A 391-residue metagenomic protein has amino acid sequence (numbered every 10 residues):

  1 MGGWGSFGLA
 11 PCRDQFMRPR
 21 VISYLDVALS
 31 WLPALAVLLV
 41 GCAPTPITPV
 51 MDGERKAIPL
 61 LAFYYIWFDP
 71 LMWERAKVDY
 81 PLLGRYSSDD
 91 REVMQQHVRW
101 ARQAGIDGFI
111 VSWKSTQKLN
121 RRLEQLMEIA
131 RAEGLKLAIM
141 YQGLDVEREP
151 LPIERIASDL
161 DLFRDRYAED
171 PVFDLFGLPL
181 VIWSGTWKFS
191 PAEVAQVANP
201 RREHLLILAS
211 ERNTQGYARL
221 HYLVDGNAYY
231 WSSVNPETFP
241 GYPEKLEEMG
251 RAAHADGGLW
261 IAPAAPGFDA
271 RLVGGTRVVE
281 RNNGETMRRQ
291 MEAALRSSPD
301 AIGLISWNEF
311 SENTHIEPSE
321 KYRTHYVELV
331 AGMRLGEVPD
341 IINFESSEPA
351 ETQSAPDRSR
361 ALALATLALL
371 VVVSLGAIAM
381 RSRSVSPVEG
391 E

Functional and structural regions predicted by a protein language model:
G2-G8, G41: Residue-identity detector for glycine
V27-V40: Bacterial N-terminal signal peptides
S30, R360-V371: Hydrophobic H-region at the start of alpha-helical membrane spans
P46-P356, A361, V372-A377: Glycan-processing catalytic domains of CAZymes
V373-E391: C-terminal membrane-anchoring or membrane-association module
